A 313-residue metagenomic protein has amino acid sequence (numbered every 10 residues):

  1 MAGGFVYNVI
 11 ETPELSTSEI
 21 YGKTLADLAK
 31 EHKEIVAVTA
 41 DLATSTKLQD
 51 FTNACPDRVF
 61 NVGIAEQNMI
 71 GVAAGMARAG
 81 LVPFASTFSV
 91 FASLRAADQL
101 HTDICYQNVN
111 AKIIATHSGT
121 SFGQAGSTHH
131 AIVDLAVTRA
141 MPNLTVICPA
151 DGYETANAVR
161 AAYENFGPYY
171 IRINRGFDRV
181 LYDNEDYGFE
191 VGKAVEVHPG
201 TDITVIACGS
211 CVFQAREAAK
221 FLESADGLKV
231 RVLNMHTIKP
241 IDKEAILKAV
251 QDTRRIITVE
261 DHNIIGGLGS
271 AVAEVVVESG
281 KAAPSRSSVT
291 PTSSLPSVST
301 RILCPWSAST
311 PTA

Functional and structural regions predicted by a protein language model:
M1-R172, F177, G188: Thiamine diphosphate
A2-F5, E19-Y21, E31-E34, L42-N53 (+2 more regions): Thiamine diphosphate
